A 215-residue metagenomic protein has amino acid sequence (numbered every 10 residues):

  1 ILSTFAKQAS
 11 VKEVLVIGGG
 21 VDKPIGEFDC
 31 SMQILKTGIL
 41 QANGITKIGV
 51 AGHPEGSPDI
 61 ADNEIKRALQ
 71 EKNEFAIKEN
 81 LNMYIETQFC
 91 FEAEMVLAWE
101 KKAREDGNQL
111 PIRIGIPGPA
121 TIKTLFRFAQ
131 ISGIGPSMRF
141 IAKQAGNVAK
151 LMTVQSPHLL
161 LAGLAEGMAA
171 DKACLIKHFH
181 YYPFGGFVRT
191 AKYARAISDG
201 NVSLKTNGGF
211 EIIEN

Functional and structural regions predicted by a protein language model:
I1-A6, N63-Q70, E94-R104, I122-T124 (+1 more regions): Catalytic cores of alpha/beta
I1-R67, I176, G186: Active-site beta->alpha loop and helix N-cap motifs at the rims of alpha/beta catalytic domains
A9, C30-V50, A98-R113, K192-F210: Alpha-helix-loop-beta-strand connector modules within alpha/beta enzyme cores
V14-G19, M83-E92, H180-Y182: Catalytic beta/alpha-barrel core
D22-C30, I60, T87-K102, F184-R189: Active-site glycine- and acidic-residue-rich loops that bind and position anionic ligands or nucleotide-like cofactors
K72, L81, I114, L164 (+1 more regions): Conserved, mostly hydrophobic/aromatic
L110-C174: Catalytic-face loop-and-helix region of soluble metabolic enzyme cores
Q155-N215: C-terminal extensions of enzymes
